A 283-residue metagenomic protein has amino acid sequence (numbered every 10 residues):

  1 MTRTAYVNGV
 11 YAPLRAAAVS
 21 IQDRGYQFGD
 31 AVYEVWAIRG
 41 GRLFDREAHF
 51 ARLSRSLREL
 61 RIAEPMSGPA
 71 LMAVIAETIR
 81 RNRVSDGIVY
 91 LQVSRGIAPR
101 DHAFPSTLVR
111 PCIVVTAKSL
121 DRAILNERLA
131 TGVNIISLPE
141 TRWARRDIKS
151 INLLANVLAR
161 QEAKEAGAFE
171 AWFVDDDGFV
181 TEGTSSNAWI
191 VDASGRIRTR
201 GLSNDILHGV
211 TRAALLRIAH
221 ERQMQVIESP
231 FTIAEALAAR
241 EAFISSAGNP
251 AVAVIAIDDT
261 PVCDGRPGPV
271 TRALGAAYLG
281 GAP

Functional and structural regions predicted by a protein language model:
M1-W172, D176-F179, L207, L216-P283: Conserved alpha/beta cores of soluble small-molecule-handling proteins
W172, F179-L202, H208: Glycine- and Gly-Pro-enriched alpha-helical subdomains that act as flexible, kink-prone "lid/hinge" or packing modules
T211-R212: Secondary-structure junction motif
